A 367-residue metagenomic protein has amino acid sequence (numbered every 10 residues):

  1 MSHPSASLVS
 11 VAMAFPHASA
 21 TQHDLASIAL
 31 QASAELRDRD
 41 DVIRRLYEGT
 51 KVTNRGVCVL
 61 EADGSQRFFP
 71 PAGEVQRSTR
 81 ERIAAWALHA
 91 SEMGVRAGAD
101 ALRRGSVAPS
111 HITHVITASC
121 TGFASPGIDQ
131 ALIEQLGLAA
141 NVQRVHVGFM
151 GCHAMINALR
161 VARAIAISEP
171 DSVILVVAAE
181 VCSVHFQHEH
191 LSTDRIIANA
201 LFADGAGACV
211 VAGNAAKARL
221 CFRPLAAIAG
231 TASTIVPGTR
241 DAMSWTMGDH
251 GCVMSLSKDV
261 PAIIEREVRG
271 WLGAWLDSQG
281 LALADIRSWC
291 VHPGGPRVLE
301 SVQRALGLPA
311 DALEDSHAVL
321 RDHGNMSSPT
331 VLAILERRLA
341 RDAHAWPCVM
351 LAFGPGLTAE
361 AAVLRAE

Functional and structural regions predicted by a protein language model:
M1-A87, V173, C182, H188-R266 (+3 more regions): Condensing-enzyme catalytic core mediating Claisen C-C bond formation in acyl metabolism
H3-S5, P109-T113, A140-Q143, S168-I174 (+6 more regions): Short coil/turn connectors at secondary-structure junctions
A12, A85, V95, L102 (+7 more regions): Claisen-condensing/thiolase-fold acyl-transfer catalytic domains that form or cleave C-C bonds in fatty acid
L46-L138, L283-L299: Conserved beta-ketoacyl condensing-enzyme motif
E48, V52, H89-G105, A206 (+2 more regions): Short, well-ordered amphipathic alpha-helical segments that serve as non-catalytic structural scaffolds within diverse
R77-S78, P109-H114, E134-G148, H190-D194 (+1 more regions): Glycine/charged-rich beta-loop-alpha catalytic/anionic-binding loops adjacent to active sites
A124-L138, V177-H188, R240-W245, L299-L313: Acidic-glycine-rich active-site phosphate/pyrophosphate-binding loop
